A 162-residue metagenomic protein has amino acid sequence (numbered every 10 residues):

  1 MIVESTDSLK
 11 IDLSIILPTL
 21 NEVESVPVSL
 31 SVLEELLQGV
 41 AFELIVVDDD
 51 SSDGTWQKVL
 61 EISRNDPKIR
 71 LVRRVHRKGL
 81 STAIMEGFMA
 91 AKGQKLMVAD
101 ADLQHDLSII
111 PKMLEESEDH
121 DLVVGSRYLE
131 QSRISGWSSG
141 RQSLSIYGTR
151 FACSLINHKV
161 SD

Functional and structural regions predicted by a protein language model:
D12-S14, E43: Cell-envelope/extracellular polymer assembly enzymes that use nucleotide-activated donors
E22-L36: Short, well-formed alpha-helical segments that are part of the catalytic scaffolds of diverse glycosyltransferases
E22-S25, S51, L80, D106: Donor nucleotide-sugar binding loop of glycosyltransferases
E24-V28, D53-I62: Acidic helix N-cap motif at the loop->helix transition within catalytic regions of sugar-transfer enzymes
E34, V40-S51, V72-R74: Short beta-strand/loop segment that forms part of the nucleotide-sugar
D48-Q57, L103: A conserved acidic beta->alpha catalytic loop
V72-A90, K95, L107-D162: Acceptor/aglycone-binding surface of glycosyltransferases and processive sugar-polymer synthases
